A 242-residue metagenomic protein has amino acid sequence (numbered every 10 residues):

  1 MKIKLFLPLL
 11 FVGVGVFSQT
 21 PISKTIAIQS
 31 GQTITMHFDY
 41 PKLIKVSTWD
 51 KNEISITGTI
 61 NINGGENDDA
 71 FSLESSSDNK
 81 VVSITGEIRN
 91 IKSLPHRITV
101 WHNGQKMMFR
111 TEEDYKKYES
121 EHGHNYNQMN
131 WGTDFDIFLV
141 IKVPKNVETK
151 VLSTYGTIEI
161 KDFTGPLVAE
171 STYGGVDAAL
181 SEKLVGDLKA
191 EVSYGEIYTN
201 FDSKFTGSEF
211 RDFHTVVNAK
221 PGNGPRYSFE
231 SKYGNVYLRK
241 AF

Functional and structural regions predicted by a protein language model:
M1-S23: Bacterial Sec-dependent N-terminal signal peptides
P21-D78, E148, A178-L180, V236-F242: Short linear S-[DN]-x-LW-Φ motif typified by the pepsin-like aspartic protease active-site region
T25-A27, L73-P166, H214-E230, N235-F242: Right-handed parallel beta-helix
I34, L167, L188: Residue-level detector of short, conserved catalytic/binding motifs and their immediate flanks
Y40, T48-N52, G58-I62, S77 (+10 more regions): A mature extracytoplasmic/lumenal domain signature
V46, I56, E66-D68, S83-T85 (+7 more regions): Short acidic, gly/pro-rich beta-turn/loop elements at beta-sheet edges and active-site/ligand-binding grooves
S55, D162, E170-S171, G175-F242: Short, surface-exposed interaction patches in beta-rich subdomains that mediate adhesion/assembly near membranes
